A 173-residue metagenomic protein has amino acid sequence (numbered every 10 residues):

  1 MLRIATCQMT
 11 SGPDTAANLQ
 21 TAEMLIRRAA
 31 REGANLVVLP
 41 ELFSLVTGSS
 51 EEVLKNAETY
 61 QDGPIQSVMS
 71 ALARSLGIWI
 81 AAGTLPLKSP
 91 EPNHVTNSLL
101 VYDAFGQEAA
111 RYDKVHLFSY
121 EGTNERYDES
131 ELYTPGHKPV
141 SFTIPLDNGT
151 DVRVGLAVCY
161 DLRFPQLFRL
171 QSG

Functional and structural regions predicted by a protein language model:
M1-A5: Extreme N-terminal starter segment of soluble prokaryotic enzymes
C7, V37, G155-A157: Hydrophobic positions in the central parallel beta-sheet of the AAA+
Q8-P13: Short polar catalytic/cofactor-binding loops
T15, M24-F105, R111-D113, S119-Y120: Cys-nucleophile CN-hydrolase/nitrilase-fold catalytic domain and related Cys-dependent amidase chemistry that acts on
A17-R28, F164-R169: Short, acidic/polar
N18-L19, D62, Y160: A conditional alpha-helix N-cap/helix-loop micro-motif detector
E58, P90-G173: Active-site catalytic loop in hydrolytic enzyme cores
